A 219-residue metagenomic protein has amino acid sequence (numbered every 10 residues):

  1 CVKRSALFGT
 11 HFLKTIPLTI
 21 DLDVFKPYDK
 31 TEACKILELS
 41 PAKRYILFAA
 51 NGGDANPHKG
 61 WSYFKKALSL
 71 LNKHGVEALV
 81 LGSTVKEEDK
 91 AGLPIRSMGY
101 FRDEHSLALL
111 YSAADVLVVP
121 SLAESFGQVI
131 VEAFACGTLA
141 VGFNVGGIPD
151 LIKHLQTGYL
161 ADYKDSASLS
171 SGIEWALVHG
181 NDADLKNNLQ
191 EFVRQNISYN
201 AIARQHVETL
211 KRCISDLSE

Functional and structural regions predicted by a protein language model:
C1-T15, I20-V24, K30: A short, active-site helix/loop in glycosyltransferases that binds the activated sugar's phosphate group
S40-K59, K65-L68: Conserved donor-binding/catalytic core segment of Leloir-type glycosyltransferases
G82-H105: Nucleotide-activated donor-binding/catalytic signature segment of Leloir-type glycosyltransferases, i.e., the conserved
L109-A114: Short alpha-helical donor nucleotide-sugar binding micro-motif in glycosyltransferases
L122: Aromatic "clamp/platform" in nucleotide-sugar-dependent glycosyltransferases that forms part of the donor/acceptor
L139-G142, I152: Short hydrophobic beta-strand element within catalytic cores of glycosyltransferases and related nucleotide-activated
H154-L155, Y159-S166, W175-G180: Conserved acidic donor-binding segment of nucleotide-sugar-dependent glycosyltransferases
N181-R212: A charged, aromatic-enriched C-terminal amphipathic alpha-helix characteristic of glycosyltransferases across folds
